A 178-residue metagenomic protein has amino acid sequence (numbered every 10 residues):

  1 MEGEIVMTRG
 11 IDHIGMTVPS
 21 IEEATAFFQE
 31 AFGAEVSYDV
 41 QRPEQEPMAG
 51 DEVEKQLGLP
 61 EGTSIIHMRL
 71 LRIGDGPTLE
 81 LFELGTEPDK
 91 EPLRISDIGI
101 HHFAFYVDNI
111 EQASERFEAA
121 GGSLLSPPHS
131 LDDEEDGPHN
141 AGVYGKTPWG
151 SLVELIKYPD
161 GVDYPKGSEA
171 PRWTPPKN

Functional and structural regions predicted by a protein language model:
E2-V6, M16, D39, L79 (+1 more regions): Vicinal oxygen chelate
T8, L70-R72, K146: Short, low-complexity cationic-aromatic patches
R9-H13, I98-H102, N140: Short, solvent-exposed beta-strand edge segments and adjacent coil->beta transition regions
T17-D75, Q112-A113, A119, D136 (+1 more regions): Core segments of cupin and vicinal oxygen chelate
E44, T86, P159-V162: A short acidic/small-residue loop/turn micro-motif
E54-K55, S64-I65, L84-D89, G99: Short acidic (Asp/Glu) patches
L71, L81-E83: Helix-adjacent hinge/juxtasegments
